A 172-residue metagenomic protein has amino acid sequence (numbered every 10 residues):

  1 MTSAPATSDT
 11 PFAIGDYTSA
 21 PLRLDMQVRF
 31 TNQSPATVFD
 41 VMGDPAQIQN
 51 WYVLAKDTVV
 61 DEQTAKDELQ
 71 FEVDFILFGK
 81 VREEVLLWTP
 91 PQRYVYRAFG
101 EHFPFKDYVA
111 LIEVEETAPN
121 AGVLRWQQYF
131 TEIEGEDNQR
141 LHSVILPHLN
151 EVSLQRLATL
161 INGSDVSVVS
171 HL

Functional and structural regions predicted by a protein language model:
M1-E62: Hydrophobic ligand-binding cavity/cleft-lining segments
T2-S8, Y129-L172: A conserved amphipathic terminal alpha-helix motif
T18-A20, F75-L77, H102-K106, A118-N120: A generic structural micro-feature
P21-Q27, Q70, K80, R93 (+2 more regions): Intrinsic-disorder/low-complexity, polar/charged segments enriched in Ser/Thr/Lys/Arg/Asp/Glu/Gln
M26-V28, V81-L87, A98, Y108-E116 (+1 more regions): Hydrophobic/aromatic beta-strand elements that line small-molecule binding cavities or substrate pockets in beta-rich
F30, Q49-N50, T58-F103, Q155-H171: Glycine-rich portal/gate segments that line the openings of hydrophobic small-molecule binding cavities
N32-A36, L86-Q92, E113-V123: A short, structured loop/turn motif at beta-sheet edges
F99-F103, Q127-E134: Short, solvent-exposed aromatic-acidic interface loops
